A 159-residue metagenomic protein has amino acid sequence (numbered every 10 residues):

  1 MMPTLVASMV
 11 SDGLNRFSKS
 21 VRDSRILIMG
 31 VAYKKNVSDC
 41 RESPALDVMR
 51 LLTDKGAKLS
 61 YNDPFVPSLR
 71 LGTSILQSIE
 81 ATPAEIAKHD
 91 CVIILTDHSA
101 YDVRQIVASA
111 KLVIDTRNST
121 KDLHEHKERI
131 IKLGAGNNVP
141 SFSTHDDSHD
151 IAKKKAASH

Functional and structural regions predicted by a protein language model:
M1-H159: Structural/interface elements that position substrates and couple domains in central-metabolism enzymes
